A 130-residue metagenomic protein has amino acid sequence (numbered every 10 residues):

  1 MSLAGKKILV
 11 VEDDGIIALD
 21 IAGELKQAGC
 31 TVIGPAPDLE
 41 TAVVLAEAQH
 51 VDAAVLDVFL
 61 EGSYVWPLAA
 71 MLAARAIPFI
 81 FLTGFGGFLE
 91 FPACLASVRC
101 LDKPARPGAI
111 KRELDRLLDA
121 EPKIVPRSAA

Functional and structural regions predicted by a protein language model:
M1-K7, D102, R106-A130: Non-catalytic signal-transmission and effector/linker regions of two-component phosphorelay proteins
E12: Conserved acidic carboxylate
G15-G34: Two-component/phosphorelay signaling modules centered on CheY-like receiver
P35-A53: Acidic, metal-coordinating helix/loop segments flanking the phosphotransfer/catalytic sites of two-component signaling
D57: Active-site residues of response regulator receiver
E61: The feature encodes the CheY-like receiver
W66-I77: Short amphipathic alpha-helix used as the core "switch/output" element in two-component signaling
I80-L82: Hydrophobic/aromatic residues positioned on beta-strands within the core alpha/beta folds
